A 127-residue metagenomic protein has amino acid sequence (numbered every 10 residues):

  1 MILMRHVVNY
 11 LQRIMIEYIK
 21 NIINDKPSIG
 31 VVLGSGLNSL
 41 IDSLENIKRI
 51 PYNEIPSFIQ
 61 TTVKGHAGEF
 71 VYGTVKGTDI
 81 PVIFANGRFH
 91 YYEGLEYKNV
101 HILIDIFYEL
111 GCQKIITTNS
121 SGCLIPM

Functional and structural regions predicted by a protein language model:
I2-M127: Metabolite-binding pocket within alpha/beta catalytic cores that recognizes anionic/polar moieties
